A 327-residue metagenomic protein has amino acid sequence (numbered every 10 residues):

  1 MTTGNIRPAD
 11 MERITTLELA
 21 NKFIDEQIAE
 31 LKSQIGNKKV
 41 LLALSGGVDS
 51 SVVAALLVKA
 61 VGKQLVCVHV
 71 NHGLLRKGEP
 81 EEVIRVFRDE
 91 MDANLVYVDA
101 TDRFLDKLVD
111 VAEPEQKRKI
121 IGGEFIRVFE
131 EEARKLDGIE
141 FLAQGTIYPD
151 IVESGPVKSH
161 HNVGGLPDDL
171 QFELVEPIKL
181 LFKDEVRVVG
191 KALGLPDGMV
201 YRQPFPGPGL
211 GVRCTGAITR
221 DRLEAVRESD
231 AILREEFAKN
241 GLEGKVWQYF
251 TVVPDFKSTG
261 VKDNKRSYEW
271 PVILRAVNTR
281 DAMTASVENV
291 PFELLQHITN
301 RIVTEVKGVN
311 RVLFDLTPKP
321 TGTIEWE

Functional and structural regions predicted by a protein language model:
M1-E140, P149, G155-E327: RNA-binding accessory domains that recognize and position tRNA/RNA substrates
Q144-T146: Extended catalytic-interface subdomain
